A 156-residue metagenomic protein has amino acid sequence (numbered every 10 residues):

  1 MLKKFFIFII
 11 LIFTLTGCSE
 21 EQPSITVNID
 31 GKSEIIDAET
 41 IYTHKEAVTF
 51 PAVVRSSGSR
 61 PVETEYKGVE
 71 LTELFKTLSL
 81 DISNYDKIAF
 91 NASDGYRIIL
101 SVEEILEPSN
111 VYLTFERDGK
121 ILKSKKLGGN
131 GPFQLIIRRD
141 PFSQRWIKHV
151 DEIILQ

Functional and structural regions predicted by a protein language model:
M1-T16: Sec-dependent bacterial lipoprotein signal peptides
C18-Q156: N-terminal intrinsically disordered, low-complexity segments enriched in P/E/S/T
